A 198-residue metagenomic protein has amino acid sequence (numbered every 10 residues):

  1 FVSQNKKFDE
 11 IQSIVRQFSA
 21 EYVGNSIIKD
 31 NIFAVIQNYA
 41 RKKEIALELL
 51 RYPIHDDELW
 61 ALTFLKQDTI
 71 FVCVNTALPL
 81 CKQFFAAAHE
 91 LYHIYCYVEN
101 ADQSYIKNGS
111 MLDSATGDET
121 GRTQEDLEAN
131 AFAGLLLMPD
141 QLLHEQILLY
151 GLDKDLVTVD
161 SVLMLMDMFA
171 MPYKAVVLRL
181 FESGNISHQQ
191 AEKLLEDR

Functional and structural regions predicted by a protein language model:
F1-R198: Active-site hotspot residues in diverse enzymes, especially metal/ion-binding acidic/histidine motifs
